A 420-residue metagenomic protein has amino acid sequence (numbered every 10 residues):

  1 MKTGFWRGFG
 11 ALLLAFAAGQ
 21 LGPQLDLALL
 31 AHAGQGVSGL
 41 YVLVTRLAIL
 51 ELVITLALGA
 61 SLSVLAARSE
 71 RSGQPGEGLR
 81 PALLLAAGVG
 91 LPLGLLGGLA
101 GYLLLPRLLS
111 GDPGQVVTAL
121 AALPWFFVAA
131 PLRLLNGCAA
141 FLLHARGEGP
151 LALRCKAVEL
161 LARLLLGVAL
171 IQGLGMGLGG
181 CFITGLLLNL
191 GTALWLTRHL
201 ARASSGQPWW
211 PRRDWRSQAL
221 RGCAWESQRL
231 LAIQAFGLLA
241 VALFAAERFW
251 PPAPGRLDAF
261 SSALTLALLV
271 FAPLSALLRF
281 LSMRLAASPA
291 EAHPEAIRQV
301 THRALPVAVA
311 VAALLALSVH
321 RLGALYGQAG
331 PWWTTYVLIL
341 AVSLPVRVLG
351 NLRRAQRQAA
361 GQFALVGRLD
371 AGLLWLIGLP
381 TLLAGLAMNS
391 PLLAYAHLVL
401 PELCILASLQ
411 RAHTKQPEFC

Functional and structural regions predicted by a protein language model:
M1-F9, F182-G185, L196-G237, Q416-C420: Interhelical loop/hinge segments that connect adjacent transmembrane helices in multipass membrane
G10-A60, V64, A129-A130, A224-A287 (+2 more regions): Transmembrane helix-bundle signature of multi-pass secondary active exporters and lipid flippases
H32-Q35, A145-R146, G173-G175, P254 (+2 more regions): Helix-loop interface residues and adjacent transmembrane-helix termini in multi-pass membrane transporters, primarily
L40-L95, N136-A145, L257-A316, G350-Q358: Small-residue-rich hydrophobic transmembrane alpha-helices
P92-P124, A310-T334: Short membrane-interface helical motifs at transmembrane helix boundaries in multi-pass membrane transporters
P113-A139, Q328-R353, L379: Alpha-helical transmembrane segments of multi-pass membrane proteins
L132-C155, R284, L344-A371, M388: Membrane-interface junctions at transmembrane-helix termini in multi-pass inner-membrane proteins
R154-A169, G173-S205, S390-K415: Hydrophobic alpha-helical transmembrane segments
